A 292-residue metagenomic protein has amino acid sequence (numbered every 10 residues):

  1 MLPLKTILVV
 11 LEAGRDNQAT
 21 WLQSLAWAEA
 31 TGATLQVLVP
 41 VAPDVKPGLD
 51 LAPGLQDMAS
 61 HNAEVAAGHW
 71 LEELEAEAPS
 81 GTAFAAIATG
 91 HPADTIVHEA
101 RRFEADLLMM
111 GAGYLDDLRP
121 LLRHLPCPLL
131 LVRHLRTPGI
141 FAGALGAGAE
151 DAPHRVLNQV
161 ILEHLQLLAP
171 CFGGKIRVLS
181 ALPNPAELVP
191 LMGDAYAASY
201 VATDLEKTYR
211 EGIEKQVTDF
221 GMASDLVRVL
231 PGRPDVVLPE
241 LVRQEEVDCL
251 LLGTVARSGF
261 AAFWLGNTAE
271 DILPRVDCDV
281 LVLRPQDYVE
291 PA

Functional and structural regions predicted by a protein language model:
M1-G54, F141-S199, D219-M222, R275 (+1 more regions): Small/aliphatic-rich secondary-structure junction motif
M1-P3, A26, G54, M58-H61 (+5 more regions): Structural beta-alpha unit
Q36-L38, F84-A88, L130, R177-L179 (+2 more regions): General small-molecule cofactor/ligand-binding pocket signal
L55-H69, A197-T208: A short acidic, glycine-rich active-site loop that binds or catalyzes chemistry on phosphate/adenosine moieties
L107-H124, P138, C249-R275, V289: Glycine-rich, Arg-bearing micro-motifs that act as flexible, cationic patches
M109-A112, L129-H134, V280-R284: Short beta-strand elements of ligand-binding domains
